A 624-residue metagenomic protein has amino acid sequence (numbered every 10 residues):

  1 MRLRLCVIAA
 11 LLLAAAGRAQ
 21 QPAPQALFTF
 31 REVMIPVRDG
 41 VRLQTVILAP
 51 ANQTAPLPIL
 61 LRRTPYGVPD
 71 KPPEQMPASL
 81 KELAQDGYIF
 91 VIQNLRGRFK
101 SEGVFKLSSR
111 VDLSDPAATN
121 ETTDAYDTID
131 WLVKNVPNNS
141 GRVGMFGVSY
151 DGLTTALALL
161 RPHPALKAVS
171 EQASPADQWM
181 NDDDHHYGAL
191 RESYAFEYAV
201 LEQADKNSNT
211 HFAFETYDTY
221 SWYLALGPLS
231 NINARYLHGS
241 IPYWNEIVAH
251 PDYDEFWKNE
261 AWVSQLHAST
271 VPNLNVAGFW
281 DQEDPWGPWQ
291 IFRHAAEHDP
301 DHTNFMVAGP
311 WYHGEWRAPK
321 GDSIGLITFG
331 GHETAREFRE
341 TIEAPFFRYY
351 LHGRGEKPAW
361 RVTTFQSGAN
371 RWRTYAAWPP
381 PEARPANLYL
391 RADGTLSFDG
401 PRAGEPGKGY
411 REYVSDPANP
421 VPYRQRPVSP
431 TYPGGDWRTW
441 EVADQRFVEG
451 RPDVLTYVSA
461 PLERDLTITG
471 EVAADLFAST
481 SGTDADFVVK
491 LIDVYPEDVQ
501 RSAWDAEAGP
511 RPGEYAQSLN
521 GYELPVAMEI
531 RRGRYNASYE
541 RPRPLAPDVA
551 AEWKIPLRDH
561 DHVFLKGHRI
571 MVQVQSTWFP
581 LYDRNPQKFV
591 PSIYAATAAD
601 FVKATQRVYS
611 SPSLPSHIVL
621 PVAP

Functional and structural regions predicted by a protein language model:
Q21-Q53, V458-R464, L545: N-terminal cap/lid segment of alpha/beta-hydrolase-fold proteins
A51-N135, R317-G330, E449-R451, T483 (+3 more regions): Cap/lid segment of the alpha/beta-hydrolase catalytic domain
M76-P77, Q85, L107-R110, D115-A118 (+2 more regions): Accessory cap/linker subdomain of secreted extracellular hydrolases
P137-S149: Alpha/beta-hydrolase fold nucleophile elbow
G147-L157: Glycine-rich nucleophile elbow surrounding the catalytic serine of serine-hydrolase chemistry
L224-G227, G321-P624: C-terminal, loop-rich substrate-recognition/catalytic regions characterized by aromatic stacking residues
S269, N275-A277: Short beta-strand/loop motif that positions the catalytic acidic residue of the alpha/beta-hydrolase fold
Q282-W289: Conserved alpha/beta-hydrolase "acid-adjacent" motif
